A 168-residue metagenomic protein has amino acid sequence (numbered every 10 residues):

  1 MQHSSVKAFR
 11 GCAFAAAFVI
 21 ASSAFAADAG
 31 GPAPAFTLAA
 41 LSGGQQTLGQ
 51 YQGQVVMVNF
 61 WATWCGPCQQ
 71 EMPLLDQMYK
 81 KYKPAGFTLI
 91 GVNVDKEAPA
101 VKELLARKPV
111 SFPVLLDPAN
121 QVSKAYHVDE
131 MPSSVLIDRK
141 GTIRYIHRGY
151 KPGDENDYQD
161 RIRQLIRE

Functional and structural regions predicted by a protein language model:
Q2-A13: Bacterial N-terminal signal peptides that target proteins for export
G11-S22: Bacterial N-terminal signal peptides
D28-P34, Q70, K80-N120, A125 (+1 more regions): Conserved segment of the thioredoxin-like fold in thiol-based oxidoreductases
G30, A35-V55, Y82: A short beta-strand-turn-helix
Q54-V56, F60-W64, E130: Short pre-active-site segment immediately N-terminal to redox-active cysteine/selenocysteine motifs in thiol-based
M57-N59, L89-G91, V135-L136: Hydrophobic beta-strand core positions in alpha/beta domains
F60-Q77: Conserved redox-active cysteine motifs that mediate thiol-disulfide chemistry, especially di-cysteine Cys-X(1-2)-Cys
E103-S111, D117-R163: Thiol/disulfide oxidoreductase modules built on the thioredoxin-like
